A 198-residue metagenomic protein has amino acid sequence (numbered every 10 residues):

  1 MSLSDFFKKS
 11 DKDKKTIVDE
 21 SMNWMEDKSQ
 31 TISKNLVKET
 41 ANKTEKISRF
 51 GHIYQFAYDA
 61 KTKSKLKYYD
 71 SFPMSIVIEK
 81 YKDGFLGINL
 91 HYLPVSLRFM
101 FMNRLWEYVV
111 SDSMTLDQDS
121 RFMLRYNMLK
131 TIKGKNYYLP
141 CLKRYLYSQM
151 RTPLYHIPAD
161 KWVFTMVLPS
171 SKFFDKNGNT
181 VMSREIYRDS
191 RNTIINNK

Functional and structural regions predicted by a protein language model:
S2-Y54: Mixed-charge, Lys/Arg-rich low-complexity intrinsically disordered regions
S48-F50, K80-G84: A short, compositionally biased
S48-R49, T62-K65: Short aromatic-glycine-(Arg/Gly/Cys) micro-motifs in beta-strand/loop hairpins
S64-Y81: Short beta-strand-centered aromatic/proline hotspots
D83-H91: Short, solvent-exposed secondary-structure boundary/capping segments
L93-K198: Intrinsically disordered, low-complexity, charged/polar segments
